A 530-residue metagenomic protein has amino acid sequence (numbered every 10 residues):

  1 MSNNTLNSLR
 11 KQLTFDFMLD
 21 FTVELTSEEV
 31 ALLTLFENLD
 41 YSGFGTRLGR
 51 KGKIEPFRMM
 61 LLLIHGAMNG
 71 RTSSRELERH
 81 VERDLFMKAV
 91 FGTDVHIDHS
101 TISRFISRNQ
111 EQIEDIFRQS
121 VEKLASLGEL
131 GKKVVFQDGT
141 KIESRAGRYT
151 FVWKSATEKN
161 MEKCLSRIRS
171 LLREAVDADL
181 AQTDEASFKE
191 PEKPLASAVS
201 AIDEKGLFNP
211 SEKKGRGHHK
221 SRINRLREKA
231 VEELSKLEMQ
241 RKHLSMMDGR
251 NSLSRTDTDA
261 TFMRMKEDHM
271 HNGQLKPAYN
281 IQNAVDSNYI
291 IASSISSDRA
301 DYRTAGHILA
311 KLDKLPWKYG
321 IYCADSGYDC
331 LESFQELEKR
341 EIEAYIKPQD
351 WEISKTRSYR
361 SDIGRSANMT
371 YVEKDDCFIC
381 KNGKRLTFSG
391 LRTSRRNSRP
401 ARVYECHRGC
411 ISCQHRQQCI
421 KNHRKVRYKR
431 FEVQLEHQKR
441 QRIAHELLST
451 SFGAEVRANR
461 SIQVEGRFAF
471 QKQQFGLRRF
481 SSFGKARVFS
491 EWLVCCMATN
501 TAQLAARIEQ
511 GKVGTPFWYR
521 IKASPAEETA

Functional and structural regions predicted by a protein language model:
M1-N4, L35-E37, T256: Intrinsic disorder/low-complexity signature
M1-V30: Hydrophobic alpha-helical membrane-insertion signals
T5-L6, G70-E82, T93-A530: Anion-binding and metal-coordination hotspots
M18-T22, L35-F36, D40, W153 (+2 more regions): Short, solvent-exposed coil/turn linker segments
T22-I64, N69: Basic, short loop/linker segments at the boundary and entry of helix-turn-helix/winged-helix-like folds
L85: An anion-engaging/catalytic patch
K88-G92: Short arginine-rich
